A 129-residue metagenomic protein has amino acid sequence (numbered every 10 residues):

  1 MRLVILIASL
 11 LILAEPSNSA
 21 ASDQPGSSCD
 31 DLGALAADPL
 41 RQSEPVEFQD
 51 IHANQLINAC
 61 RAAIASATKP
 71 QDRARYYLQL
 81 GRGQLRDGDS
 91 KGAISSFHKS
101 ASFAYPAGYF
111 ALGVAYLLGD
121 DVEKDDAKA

Functional and structural regions predicted by a protein language model:
V4-A14: Bacterial N-terminal signal peptides
S19-I64: N-terminal leader/linker segments that initiate helical-solenoid repeat arrays
P25, A65-T68, D72, S102-Y109 (+2 more regions): Short helix-capping/linker turns of helical repeat alpha-solenoids
Q79-R86, Y109-L118: Hydrophobic face of amphipathic alpha-helices that form TPR/SEL1-like repeat modules and related alpha-solenoid
